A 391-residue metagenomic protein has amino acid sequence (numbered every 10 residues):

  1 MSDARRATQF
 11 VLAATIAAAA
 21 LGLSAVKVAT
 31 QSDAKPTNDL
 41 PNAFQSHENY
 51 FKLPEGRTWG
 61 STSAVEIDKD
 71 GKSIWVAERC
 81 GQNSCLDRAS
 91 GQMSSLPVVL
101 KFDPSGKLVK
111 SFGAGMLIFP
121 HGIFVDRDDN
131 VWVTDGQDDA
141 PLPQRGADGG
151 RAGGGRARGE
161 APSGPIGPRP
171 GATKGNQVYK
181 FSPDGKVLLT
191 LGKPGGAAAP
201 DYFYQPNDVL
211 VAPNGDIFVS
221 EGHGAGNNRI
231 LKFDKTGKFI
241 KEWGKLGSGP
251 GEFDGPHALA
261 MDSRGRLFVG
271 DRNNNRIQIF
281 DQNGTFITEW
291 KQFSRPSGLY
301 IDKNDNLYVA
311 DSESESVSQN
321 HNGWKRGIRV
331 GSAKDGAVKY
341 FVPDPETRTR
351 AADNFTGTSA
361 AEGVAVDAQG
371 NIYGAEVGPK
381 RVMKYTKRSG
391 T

Functional and structural regions predicted by a protein language model:
M1-A7: N-terminal secretory signal peptides that target proteins for export/translocation
Q9-A13, A20-T391: Eukaryotic scaffold repeat domains enriched in small/polar residues
